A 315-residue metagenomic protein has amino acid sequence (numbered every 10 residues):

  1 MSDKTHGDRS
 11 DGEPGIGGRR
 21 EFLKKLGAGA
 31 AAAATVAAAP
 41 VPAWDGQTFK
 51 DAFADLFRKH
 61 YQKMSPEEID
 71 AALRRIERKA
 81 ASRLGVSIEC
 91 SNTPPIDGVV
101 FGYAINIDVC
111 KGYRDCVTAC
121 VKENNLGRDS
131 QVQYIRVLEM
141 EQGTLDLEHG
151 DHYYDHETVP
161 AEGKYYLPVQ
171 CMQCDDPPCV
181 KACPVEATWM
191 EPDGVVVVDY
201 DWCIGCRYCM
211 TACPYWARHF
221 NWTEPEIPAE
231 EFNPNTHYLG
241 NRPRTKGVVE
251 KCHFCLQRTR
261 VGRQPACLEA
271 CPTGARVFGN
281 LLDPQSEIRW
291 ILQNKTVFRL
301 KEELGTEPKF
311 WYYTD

Functional and structural regions predicted by a protein language model:
T5-A31: N-terminal secretory signal peptides and thylakoid transit peptides that target proteins across membranes
P14-L23, G46-F49, F53-A54, R58 (+5 more regions): Twin-arginine (Tat) signal peptide motif
G15-G18, A37-V100, E303-G305, W311: C-terminal segment of N-terminal export signals and the immediately downstream linker at the start of the mature
G85-S87, E123-A161, W189-W202, A217-G247 (+1 more regions): Non-heme iron-sulfur electron-transfer modules
V99-K111: Mature N-terminal segment immediately following signal peptide/propeptide cleavage in secreted/periplasmic
Y103, Y113, K164-L167, M172 (+6 more regions): Residue-level signal for mature regions of secreted extracellular proteins and peptides
C110-C116, C120, C171-C174, C179 (+6 more regions): Short cysteine clusters
Q257-D315: Long, compositionally biased charged/polar accessory segments in the mid-to-C-terminal portions of proteins
